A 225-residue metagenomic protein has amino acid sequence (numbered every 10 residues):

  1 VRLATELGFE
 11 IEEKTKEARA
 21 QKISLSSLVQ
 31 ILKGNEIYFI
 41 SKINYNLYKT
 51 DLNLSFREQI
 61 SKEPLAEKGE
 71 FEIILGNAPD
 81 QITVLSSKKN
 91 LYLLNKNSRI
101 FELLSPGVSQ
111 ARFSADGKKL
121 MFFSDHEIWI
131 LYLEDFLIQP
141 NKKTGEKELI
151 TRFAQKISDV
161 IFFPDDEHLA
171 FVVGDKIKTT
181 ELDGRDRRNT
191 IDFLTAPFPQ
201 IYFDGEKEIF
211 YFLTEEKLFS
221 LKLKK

Functional and structural regions predicted by a protein language model:
A4, I40-S41, V84-L85, F123 (+3 more regions): Residue-level marker for isolated small/hydroxyl-bearing positions within beta-strands of beta-sheet-rich domains
A4-I23, N44-L65, S87-L104, W129-I150 (+2 more regions): Surface-exposed loop/turn elements that mediate protein-protein interactions on large endomembrane-trafficking
I23-N35, A66-G76, P106-K118, A154-I161 (+1 more regions): Repeated scaffold domains used in trafficking and secretory/extracellular systems, primarily beta-propellers
E72, P79, L85-K89, I100-H126: Extracytoplasmic beta-rich ectodomain segments of secreted or membrane-anchored proteins
F123, K143-E146, R152-F153, P164: Charged, low-complexity helical/coil segments in non-catalytic cytosolic or luminal regions
R152-T179: Loop/turn-rich, solvent-exposed surfaces of beta-rich toroidal or solenoidal domains
F198-K225: Blade-level signature of beta-propeller repeat domains, shared across WD40, Kelch, NHL, RCC1 and BNR/Asp-box propellers
